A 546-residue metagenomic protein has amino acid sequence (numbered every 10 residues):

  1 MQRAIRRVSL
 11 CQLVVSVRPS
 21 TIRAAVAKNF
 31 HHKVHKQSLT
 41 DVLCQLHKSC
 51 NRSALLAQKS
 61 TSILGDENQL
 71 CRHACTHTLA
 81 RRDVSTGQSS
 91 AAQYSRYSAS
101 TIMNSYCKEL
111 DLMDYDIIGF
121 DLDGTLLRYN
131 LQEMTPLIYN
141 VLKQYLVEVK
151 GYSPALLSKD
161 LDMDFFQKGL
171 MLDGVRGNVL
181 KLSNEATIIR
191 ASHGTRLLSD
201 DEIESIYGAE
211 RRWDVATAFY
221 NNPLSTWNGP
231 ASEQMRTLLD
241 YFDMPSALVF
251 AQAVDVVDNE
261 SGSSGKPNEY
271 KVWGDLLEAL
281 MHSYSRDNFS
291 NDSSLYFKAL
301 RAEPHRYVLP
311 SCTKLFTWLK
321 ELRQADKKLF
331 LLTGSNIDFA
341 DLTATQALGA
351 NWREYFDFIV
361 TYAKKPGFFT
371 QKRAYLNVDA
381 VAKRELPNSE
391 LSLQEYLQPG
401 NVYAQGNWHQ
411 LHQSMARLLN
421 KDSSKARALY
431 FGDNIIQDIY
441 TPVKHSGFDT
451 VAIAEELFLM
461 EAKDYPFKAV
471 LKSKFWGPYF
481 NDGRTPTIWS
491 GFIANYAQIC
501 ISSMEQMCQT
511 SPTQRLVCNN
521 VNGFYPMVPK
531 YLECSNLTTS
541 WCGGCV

Functional and structural regions predicted by a protein language model:
Q2-R6, L13, V17-A25, F30-V34 (+1 more regions): HAD-like aspartate-dependent phosphatase fold
